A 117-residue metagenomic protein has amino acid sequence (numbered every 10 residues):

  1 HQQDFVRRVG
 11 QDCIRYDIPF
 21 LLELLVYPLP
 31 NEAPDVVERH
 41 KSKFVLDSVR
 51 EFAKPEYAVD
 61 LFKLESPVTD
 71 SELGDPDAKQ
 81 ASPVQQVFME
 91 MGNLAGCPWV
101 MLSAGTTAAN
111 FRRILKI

Functional and structural regions predicted by a protein language model:
H1-L21, L29-P30: Active-site beta->alpha loop and helix N-cap motifs at the rims of alpha/beta catalytic domains
Q2-D4, A33-L46, E72, L102-R112: Active-site glycine- and acidic-residue-rich loops that bind and position anionic ligands or nucleotide-like cofactors
Q2-V6, V45, Q80-V87: Charged helix-capping and loop-helix junction motifs
V6-V9, C13, F52, M91 (+1 more regions): Generic structural signal for hydrophobic
I14-F20, Y57-D60, A95-W99: Short, well-ordered coil/turn segments that N-cap beta-strands
F20-H40, L64-E72: Active-site-proximal loop/short-helix segments that contain or immediately flank catalytic acid/base residue(s)
V37-L64, I117: Structural recognition of alpha->loop->beta junctions
L61, E65-I117: Catalytic-face loop-and-helix region of soluble metabolic enzyme cores
